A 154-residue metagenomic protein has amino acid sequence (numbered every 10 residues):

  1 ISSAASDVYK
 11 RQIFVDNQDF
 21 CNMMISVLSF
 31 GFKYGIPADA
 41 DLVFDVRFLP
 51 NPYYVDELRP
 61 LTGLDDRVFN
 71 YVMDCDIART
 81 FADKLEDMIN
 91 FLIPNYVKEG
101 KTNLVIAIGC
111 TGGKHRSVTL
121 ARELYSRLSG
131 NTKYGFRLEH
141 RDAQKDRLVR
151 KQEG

Functional and structural regions predicted by a protein language model:
I1-A5, Y9: Single conserved hydrophobic/aromatic residue that forms the stacking wall/gate of nucleotide- or nucleobase-binding
K10-F14: Receiver (REC) domain switch/output surface
V15, D19-G154: P-loop NTP-binding site
